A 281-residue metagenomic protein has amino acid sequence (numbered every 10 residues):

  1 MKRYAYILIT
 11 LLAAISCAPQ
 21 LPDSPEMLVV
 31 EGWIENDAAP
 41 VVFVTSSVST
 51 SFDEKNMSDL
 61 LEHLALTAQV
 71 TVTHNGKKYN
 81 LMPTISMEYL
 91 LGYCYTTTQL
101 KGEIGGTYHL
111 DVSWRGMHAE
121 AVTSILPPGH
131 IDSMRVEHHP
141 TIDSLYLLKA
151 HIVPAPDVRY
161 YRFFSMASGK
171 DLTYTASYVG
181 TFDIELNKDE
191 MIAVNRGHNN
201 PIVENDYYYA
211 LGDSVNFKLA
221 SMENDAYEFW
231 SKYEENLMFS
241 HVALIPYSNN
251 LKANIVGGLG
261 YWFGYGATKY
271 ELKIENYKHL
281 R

Functional and structural regions predicted by a protein language model:
M1-E26: Bacterial Sec-dependent N-terminal signal peptides
C17-R281: A sequence/structural signal for flexible, mid-protein segments enriched in small/helix-disrupting residues
